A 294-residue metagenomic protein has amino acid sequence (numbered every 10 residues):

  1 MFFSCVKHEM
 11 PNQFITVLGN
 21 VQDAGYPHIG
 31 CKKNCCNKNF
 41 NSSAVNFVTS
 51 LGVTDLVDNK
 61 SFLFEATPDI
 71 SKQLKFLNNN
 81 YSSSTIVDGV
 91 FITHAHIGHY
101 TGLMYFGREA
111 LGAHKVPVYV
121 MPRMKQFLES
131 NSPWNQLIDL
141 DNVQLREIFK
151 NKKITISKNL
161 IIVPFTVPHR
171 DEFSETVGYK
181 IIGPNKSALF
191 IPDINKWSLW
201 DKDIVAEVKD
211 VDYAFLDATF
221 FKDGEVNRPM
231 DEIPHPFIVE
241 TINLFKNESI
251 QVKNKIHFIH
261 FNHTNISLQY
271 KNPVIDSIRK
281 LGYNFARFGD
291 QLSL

Functional and structural regions predicted by a protein language model:
M1-F2: Bacterial N-terminal signal peptides
E9-N79, L145-E207, Q291-L294: Core dinuclear metal-dependent hydrolase active-site scaffold
P11, H114, I138-Q144, S157-L160 (+1 more regions): A short helix-to-beta-strand connector/capping loop
T54, N59-Y119, D212: Active-site metal-binding motif and surrounding structural segment of the metallo-beta-lactamase
S82-T85, R108-H114, L137-D139, V205-D210 (+1 more regions): Short, conserved loop/helix-junction motifs that constitute active-site signature segments in enzyme catalytic cores
R123-P133: A short, active-site helix/loop in glycosyltransferases that binds the activated sugar's phosphate group
N185-S187, I194-D290: Cap/insert and terminal regions of metallo-dependent hydrolase folds
